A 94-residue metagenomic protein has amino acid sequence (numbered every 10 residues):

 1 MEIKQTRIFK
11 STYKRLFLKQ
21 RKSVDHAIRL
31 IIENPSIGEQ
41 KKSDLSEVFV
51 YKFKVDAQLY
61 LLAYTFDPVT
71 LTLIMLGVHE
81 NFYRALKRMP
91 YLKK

Functional and structural regions predicted by a protein language model:
M1, F49-Y51, L62: Residue-level detector of beta-strand structural context in well-folded domains
M1-A27: Arg/Lys-rich, positively charged N-terminal/basic patches that mediate binding to nucleic acids
K14, I32-E33, K87: Alpha-helix boundary recognition
A27-L30, H79: Conserved short hydrophobic interaction patches
R29-D56: A short, surface-exposed loop/turn module that caps and links secondary-structure elements
V55-L61, T65-K94: Enriched for short, Lys/Arg-rich terminal
